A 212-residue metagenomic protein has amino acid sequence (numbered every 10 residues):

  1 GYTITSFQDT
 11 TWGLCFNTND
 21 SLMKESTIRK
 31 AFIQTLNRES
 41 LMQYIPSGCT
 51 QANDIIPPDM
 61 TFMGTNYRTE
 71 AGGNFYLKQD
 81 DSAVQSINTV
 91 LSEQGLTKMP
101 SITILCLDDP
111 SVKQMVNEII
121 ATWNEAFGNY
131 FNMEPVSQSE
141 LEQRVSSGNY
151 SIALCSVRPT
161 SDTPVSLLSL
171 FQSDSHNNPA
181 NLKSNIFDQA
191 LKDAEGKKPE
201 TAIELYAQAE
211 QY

Functional and structural regions predicted by a protein language model:
G1: Ligand-site clamp/hinge motif
S6-T10, I152-S166: Ligand-binding clamshell of periplasmic/extracellular solute-binding protein-like
T10-P58, M99-P110, P199-Y212: Alpha-helical secondary-structure segments
L14, S26, K30-Q34, E39 (+10 more regions): Solvent-exposed, polar/charged alpha-helical surfaces in well-ordered, non-transmembrane soluble domains, broadly
N17-S21, R68-L77, C106-P110, S175-A180 (+1 more regions): Second-shell loop/turn segments in exported
M42, Y130-L141, S166-Y212: Extracytoplasmic/peripheral linker and loop segments enriched in polar/acidic and small residues with frequent Thr/Pro
C49-V90, S111-K113: Structural transition elements
N88-P159: Ligand/substrate-recognition segments at binding pockets and active sites
